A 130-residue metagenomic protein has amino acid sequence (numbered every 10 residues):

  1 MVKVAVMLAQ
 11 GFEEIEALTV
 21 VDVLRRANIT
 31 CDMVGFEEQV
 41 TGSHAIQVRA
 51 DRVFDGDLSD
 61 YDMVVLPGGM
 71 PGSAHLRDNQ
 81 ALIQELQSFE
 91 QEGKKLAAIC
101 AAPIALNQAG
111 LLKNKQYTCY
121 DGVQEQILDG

Functional and structural regions predicted by a protein language model:
M1-L96, I104-Q108, N114, Q126-G130: Extended, subdomain-level signal for the structured scaffold at the beginning of enzyme domains
K113-D121: Short hydrophobic/aromatic-enriched beta-strand-loop microsegments
